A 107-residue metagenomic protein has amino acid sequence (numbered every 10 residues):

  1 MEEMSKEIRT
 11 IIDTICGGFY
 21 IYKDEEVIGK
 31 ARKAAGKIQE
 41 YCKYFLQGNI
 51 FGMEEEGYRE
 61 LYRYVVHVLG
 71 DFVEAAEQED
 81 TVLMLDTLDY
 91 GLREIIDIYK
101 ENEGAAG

Functional and structural regions predicted by a protein language model:
M1-G107: C-terminal-biased regions
